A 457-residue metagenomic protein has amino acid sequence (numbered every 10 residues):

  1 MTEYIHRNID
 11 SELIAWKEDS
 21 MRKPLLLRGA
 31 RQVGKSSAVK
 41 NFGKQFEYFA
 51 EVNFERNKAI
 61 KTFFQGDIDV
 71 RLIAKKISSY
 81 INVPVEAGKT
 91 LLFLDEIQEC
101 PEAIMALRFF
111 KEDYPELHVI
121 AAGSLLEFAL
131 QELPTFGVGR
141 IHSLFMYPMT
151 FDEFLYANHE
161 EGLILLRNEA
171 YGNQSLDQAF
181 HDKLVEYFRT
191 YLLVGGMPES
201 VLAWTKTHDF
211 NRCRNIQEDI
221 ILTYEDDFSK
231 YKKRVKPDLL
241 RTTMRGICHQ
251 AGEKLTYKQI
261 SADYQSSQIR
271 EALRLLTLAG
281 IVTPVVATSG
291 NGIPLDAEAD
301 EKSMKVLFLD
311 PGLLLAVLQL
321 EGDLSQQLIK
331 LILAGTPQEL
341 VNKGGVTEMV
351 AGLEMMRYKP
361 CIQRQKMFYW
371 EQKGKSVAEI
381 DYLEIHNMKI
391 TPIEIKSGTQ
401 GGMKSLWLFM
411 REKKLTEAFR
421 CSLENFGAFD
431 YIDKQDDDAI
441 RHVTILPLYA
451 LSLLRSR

Functional and structural regions predicted by a protein language model:
M1-W16: N-terminal pre-Walker A segment at the start of P-loop NTPase domains
K35: Conserved lysine of the Walker
A38, F42: Hydrophobic positions on the alpha1 helix immediately C-terminal to the Walker A/P-loop
R56-G88: Short glycine-rich substrate-engagement loop in P-loop NTPases that contacts/grips substrate
Q131-H249: Interdomain motor-coupling "hinge/lid" segment immediately C-terminal to the ATP-binding subdomain of NTP-driven enzymes
V201-A378, E384: Accessory nucleic acid-recognition modules appended to NTPase machines
A351, M355, I380-T399, A418: Conserved catalytic cores of phosphodiester-cleaving nucleases, focusing on short active-site segments
F426-R457: Domain-level recognition of nuclease-like catalytic cores that cleave nucleotide substrates
